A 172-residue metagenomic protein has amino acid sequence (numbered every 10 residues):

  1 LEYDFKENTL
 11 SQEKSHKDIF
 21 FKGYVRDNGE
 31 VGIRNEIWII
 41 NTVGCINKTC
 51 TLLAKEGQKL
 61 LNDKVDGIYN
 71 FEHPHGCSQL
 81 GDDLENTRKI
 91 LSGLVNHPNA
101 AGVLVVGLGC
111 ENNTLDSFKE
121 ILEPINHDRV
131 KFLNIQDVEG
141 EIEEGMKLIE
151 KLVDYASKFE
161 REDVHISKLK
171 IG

Functional and structural regions predicted by a protein language model:
L1-G172: Metallocofactor- and cofactor-centric catalytic cores in central/energy metabolism, strongly enriched
